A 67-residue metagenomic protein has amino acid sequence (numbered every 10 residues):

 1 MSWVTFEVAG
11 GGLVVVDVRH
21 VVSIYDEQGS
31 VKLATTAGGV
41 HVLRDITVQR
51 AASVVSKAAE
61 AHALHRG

Functional and structural regions predicted by a protein language model:
M1-G67: Eukaryotic intrinsically disordered, low-complexity regulatory linkers and tails enriched in Ser/Thr/Pro
